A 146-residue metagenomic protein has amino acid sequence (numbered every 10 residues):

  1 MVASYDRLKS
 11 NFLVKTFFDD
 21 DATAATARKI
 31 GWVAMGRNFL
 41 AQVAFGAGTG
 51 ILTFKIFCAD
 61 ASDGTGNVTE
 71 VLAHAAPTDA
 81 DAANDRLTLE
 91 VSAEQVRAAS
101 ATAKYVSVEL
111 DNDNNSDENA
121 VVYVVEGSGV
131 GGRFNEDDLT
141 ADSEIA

Functional and structural regions predicted by a protein language model:
M1-A146: Surface-exposed, low-hydrophobicity beta-strand/loop segments enriched in small/polar/acidic residues
